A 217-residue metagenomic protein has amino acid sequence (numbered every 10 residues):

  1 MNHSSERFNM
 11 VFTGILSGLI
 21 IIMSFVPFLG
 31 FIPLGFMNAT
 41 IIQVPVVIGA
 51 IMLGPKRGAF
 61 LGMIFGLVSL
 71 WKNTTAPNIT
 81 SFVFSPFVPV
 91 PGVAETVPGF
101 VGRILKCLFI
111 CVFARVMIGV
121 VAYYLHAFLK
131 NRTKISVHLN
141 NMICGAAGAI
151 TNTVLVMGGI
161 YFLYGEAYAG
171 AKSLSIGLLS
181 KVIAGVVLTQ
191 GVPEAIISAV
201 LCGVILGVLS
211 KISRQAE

Functional and structural regions predicted by a protein language model:
M1-E217: Loop-helix junctions at membrane interfaces
